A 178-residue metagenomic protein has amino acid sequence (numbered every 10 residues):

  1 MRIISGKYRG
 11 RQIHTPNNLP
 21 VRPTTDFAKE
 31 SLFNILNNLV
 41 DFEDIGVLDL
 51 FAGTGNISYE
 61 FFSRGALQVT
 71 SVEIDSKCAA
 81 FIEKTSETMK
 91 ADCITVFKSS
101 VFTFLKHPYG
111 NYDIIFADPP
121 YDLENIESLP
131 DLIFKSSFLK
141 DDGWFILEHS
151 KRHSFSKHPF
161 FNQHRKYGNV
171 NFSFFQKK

Functional and structural regions predicted by a protein language model:
M1-K178: Class I S-adenosyl-L-methionine-dependent methyltransferase catalytic core
